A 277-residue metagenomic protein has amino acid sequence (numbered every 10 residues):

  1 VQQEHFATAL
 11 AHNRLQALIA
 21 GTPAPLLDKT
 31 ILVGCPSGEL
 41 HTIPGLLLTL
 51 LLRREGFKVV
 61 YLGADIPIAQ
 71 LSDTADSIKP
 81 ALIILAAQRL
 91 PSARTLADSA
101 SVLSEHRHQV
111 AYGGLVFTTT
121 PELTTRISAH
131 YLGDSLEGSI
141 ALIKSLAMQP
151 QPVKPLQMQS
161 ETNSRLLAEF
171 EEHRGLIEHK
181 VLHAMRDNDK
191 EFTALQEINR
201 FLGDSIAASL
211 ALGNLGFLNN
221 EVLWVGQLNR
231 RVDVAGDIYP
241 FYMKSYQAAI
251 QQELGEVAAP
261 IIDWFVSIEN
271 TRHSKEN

Functional and structural regions predicted by a protein language model:
V1-Q16: Helix-enriched interaction subdomains in cytosolic or periplasmic regions, typified by TIR/SEFIR signaling/NADase cores
K29-V33: Conserved hydrophobic helix-helix packing surfaces used for dimerization/oligomerization
C35-S37, H41-I43, L62-A69: A general structural motif
L46-V60: Short helix-loop-beta junction
R53, I66-L123: Cofactor-cradling patches in redox/metallo enzymes
K58, Q109, H130: Residue-level detector of anion-binding/catalytic polar loops
L115-E161: Peripheral docking tails and interdomain loops at the edges of cofactor- or intermediate-handling domains
I143-V225, R230-K244, Q251-N277: Core of compact, soluble alpha-helical bundle domains
